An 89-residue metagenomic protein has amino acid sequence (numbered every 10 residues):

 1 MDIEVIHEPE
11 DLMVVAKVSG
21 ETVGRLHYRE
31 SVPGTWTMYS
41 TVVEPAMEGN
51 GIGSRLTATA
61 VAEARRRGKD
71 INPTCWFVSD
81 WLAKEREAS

Functional and structural regions predicted by a protein language model:
M1-D11: Active-site rim helix/loop that mediates acceptor-substrate recognition in acyltransferases
L12-V23: Conserved beta-hairpin
A16-V18, E30, S40-T41: Residue-level recognition of conserved beta-strand positions in structured domain cores
E30-M38, D70-N72: A conserved beta-turn-beta hairpin within the catalytic core of GNAT-like acetyltransferases that forms part
T41-E48: A short, internal acetyl-CoA/4′-phosphopantetheine-binding micro-motif in the GNAT/acyltransferase core
G49-A62: Conserved acetyl-CoA-binding loop-helix of GNAT-fold acetyltransferases
E63-W76: Conserved GNAT acetyl-CoA-binding A-motif
